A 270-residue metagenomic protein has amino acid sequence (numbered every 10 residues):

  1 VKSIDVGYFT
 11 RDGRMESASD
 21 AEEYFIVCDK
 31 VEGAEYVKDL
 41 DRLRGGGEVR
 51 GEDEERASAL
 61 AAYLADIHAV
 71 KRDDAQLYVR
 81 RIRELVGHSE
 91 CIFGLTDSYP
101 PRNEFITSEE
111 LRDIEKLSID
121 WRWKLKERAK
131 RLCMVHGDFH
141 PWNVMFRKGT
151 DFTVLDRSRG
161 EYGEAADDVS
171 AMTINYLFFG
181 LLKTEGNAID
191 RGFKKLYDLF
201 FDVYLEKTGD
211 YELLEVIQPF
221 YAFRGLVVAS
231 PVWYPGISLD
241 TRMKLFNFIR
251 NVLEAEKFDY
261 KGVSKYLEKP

Functional and structural regions predicted by a protein language model:
K2-S3, G45, V70-Q76, T150-F152 (+1 more regions): Regulatory N- and C-terminal appendages and interdomain linkers associated with kinase/kinase-like NTP transferase
D5-A21: Short beta-strand micro-motifs within the conserved protein kinase catalytic domain, predominantly in the N-lobe
M15-S19, I26-H136, F146-K148: ATP-dependent phospho-/nucleotidyl transfer catalytic cores
A59-L64, P219-V232, F246: P-loop NTPase catalytic cores that bind/hydrolyze ATP
C133, W142-F178: Catalytic activation segment of kinase domains across protein kinase-like and atypical kinase folds
F139: Hydrophobic HxD+1 residue recognition
A166-T208, A222-D240: Active-site activation/catalytic loop segments of kinase-like enzymes and analogous catalytic loops in related
G209-Y221: All-alpha amphipathic helical-bundle segments outside canonical DNA-binding/catalytic cores that form hydrophobic
